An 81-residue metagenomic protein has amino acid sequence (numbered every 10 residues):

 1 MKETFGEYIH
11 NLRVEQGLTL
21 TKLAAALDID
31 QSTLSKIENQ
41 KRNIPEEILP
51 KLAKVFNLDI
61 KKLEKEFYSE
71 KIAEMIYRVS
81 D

Functional and structural regions predicted by a protein language model:
M1-E15: A short, Lys/Arg-rich alpha-helix, primarily the initiator
V14, A25, K54: Alpha-helical residues within the helix-turn-helix
G17-S35: Short alpha-helical DNA-recognition segment
D28, P45-K62: DNA major-groove recognition helix of helix-turn-helix/homeodomain DNA-binding modules
K62-D81: Short, charged recognition helix plus adjacent turn of helix-turn-helix-like nucleic-acid-binding domains
